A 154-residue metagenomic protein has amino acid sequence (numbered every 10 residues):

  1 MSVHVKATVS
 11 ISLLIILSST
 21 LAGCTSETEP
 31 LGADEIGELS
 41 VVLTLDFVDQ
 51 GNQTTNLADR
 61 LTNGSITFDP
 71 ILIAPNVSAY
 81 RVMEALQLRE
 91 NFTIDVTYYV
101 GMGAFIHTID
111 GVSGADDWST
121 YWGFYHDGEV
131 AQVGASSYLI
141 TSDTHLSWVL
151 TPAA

Functional and structural regions predicted by a protein language model:
M1-I36: Secretory targeting signatures
A22-A154: Ubiquitin-like/PB1-type beta-grasp interaction modules and other compact soluble beta-rich domains
